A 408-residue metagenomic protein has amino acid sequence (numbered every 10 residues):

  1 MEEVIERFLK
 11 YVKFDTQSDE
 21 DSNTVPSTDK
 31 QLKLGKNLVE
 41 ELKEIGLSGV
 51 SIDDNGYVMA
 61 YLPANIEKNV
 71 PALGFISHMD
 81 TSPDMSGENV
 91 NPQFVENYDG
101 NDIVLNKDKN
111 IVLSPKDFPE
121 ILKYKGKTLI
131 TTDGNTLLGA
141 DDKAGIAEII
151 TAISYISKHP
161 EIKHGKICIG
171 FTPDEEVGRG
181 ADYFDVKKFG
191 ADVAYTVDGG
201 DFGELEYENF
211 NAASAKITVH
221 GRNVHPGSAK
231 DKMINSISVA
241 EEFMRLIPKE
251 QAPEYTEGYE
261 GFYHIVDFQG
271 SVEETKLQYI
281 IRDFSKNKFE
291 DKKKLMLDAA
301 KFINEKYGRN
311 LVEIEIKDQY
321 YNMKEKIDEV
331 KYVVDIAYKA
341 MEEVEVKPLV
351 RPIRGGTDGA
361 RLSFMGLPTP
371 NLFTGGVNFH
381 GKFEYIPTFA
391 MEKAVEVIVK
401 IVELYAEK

Functional and structural regions predicted by a protein language model:
E2-D29, I130-T131, Y320, H380-G381: N-terminal capping segment at the start of a domain
E20, G49, E161-K166, K249-F262 (+3 more regions): Flexible, glycine/charged-enriched surface loops at secondary-structure junctions
N23-V70, G74-I76, D80, S86 (+1 more regions): A non-catalytic alpha/beta surface segment that caps or lines the substrate-entry region of metallo-dependent hydrolase
K68-K166, F171: Active-site metal-coordination/substrate-binding segment of hydrolases, especially metallo-dependent peptidases
I103, K127-A140, P173-L297, K301 (+2 more regions): Midchain, well-structured core segments that form catalytic/ion-binding scaffolds
T132-A140, K347-R351, K382: Short pre-catalytic strand/loop immediately N-terminal to key active-site residues, enriched for Gly-Thr
I234-P253, N287-K301, D335, K339-E342 (+2 more regions): His/Asp/Glu-rich mid-to-C-terminal helical/loop segments that flank catalytic regions of hydrolases
S238-Y255, F262-H264, L311, Y321-P370: Active-site-adjacent substrate-binding region of metalloamidase/peptidase-like peptide-processing proteins
